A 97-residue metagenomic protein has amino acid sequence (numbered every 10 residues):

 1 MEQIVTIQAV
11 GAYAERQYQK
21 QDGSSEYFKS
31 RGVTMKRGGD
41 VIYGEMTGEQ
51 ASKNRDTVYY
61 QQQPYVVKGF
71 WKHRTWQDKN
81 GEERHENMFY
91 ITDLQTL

Functional and structural regions predicted by a protein language model:
M1-L97: Single-stranded nucleic acid-binding surfaces, predominantly the OB-fold ssDNA-binding core
